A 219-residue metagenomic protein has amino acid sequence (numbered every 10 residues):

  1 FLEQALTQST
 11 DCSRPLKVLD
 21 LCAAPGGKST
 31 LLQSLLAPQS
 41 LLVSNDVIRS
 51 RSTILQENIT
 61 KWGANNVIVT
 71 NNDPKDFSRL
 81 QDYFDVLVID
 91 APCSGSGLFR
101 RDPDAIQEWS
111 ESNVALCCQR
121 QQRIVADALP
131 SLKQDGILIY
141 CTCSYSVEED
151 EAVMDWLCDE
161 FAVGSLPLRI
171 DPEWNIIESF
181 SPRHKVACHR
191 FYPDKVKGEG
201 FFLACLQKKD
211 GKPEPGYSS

Functional and structural regions predicted by a protein language model:
F1-S219: S-adenosylmethionine
